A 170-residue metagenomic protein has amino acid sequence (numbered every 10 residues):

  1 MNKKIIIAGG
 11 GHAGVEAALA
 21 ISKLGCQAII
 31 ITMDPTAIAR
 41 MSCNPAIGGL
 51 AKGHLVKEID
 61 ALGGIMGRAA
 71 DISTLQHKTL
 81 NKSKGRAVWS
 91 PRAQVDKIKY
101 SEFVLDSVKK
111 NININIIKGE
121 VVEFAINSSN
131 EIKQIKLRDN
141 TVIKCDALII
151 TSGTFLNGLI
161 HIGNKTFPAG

Functional and structural regions predicted by a protein language model:
M1-A13: Beta1/beta-strand and adjacent pyrophosphate-binding region of the FAD-binding site in flavoprotein oxidoreductases
N2, I21, I132: Conserved phosphate-binding elements of NTP-dependent enzyme cores
K4, K133, D146: Conserved acidic residues
A17-E123, D139, A147, T151-A169: Conserved N-terminal/central alpha/beta ligand/cofactor-binding core
A125-V142: Conserved beta-strand-loop-beta-strand element in the redox core of flavoprotein oxidoreductases
